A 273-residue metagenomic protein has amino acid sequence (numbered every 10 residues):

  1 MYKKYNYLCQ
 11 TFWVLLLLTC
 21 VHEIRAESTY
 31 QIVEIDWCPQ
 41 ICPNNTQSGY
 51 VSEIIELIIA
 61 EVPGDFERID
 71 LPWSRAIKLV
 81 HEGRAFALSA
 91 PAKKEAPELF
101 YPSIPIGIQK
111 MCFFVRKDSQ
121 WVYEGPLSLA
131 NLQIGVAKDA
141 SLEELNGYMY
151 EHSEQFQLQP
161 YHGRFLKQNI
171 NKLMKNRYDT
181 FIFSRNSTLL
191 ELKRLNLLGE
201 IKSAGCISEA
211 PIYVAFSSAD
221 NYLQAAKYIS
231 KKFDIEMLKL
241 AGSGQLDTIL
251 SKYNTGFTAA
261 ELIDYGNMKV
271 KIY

Functional and structural regions predicted by a protein language model:
A26-L99, I229-F233, S243, K252-G256: Extracytoplasmic small-molecule ligand-binding "clamshell" domains of the periplasmic binding protein/Venus flytrap
S28-P43, P126-L142: Short loop->beta-strand "edge-of-pocket" segments that line small-molecule binding or catalytic clefts across diverse
Y30-I35, S103-E124, V214-S217: Hydrophobic/proline-rich hinge and linker segments of small-molecule sensing/allosteric domains, predominantly
E34-D36, Q109-M111, L197-D234, G256-Y273: Periplasmic-binding protein-like
I55-P63, I104-P105, D139-R164, I170-N171 (+3 more regions): Ligand-binding cleft/hinge of the Venus flytrap
D65, A140-L158, I235-Y273: Ligand-binding clefts/hinges and TM-proximal coupling segments of bilobed small-molecule sensing domains
R75-H81, A90-L99, D179-S208: A ligand-binding cleft/hinge motif common to bilobed small-molecule-binding domains
R116-I134, M149, A225: Flexible hinge/capping segments at coil-to-helix
